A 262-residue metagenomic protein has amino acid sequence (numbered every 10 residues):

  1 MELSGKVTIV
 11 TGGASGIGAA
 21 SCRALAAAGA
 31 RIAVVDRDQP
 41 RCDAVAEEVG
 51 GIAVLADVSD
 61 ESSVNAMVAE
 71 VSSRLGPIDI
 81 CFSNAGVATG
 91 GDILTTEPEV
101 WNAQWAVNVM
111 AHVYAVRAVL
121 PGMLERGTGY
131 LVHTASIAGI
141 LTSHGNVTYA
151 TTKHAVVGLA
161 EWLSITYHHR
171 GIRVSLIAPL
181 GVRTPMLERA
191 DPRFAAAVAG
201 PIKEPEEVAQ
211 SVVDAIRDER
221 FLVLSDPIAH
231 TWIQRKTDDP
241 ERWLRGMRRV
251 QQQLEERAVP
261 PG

Functional and structural regions predicted by a protein language model:
V7, A14-S15: Conserved glycine-rich cofactor-binding loop
A28, L141, W162-R173: Active-site-adjacent segment of SDR/Rossmann-fold oxidoreductases
Q39-P40, A56-A66, P98: The beta1-alpha1 cofactor-binding region of Rossmann-like NAD(H)/NADP(H)-dependent oxidoreductases
D92-I93, E97-W105: Substrate-binding pocket helix/loop in short-chain dehydrogenase/reductase
V116, T152: Active-site helix of classical SDR
S136: Residue(s) in the substrate-gating loop at a strand-loop-helix junction that position the organic substrate next
L176, P192-W232: C-terminal helical subdomain
